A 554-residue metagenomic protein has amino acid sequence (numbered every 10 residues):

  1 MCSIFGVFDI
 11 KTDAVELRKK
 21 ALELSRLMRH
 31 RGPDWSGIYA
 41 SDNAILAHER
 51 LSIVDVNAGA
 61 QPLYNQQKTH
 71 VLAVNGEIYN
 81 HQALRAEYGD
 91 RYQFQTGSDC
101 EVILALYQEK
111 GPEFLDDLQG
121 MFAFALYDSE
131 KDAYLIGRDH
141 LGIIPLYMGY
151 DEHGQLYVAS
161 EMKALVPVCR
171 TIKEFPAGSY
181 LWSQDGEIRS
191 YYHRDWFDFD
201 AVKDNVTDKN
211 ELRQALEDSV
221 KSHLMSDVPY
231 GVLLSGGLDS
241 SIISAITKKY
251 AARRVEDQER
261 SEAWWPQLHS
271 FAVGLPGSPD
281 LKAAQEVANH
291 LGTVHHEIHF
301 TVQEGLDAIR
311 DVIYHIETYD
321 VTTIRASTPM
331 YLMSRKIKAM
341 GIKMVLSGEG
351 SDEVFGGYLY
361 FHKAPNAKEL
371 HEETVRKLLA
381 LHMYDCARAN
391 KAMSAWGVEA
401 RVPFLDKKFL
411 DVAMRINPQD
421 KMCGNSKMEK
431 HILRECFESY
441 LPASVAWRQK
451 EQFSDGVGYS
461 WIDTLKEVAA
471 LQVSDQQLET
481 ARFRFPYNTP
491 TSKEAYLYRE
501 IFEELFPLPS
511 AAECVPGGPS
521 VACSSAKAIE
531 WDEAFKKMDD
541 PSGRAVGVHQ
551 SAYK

Functional and structural regions predicted by a protein language model:
M1, F8, A339-L346, E353 (+3 more regions): Adenosyl-5′-phosphate
M1-Y319: Cysteine-centered catalytic environments shared across enzyme families
L17, T96-D99, L118, D208-L212 (+11 more regions): Hydrophobic (often cysteine-bearing) scaffold residues that line and stabilize catalytic clefts of nucleotide/cofactor
L51, G350-E353: Short glycine-rich anion-binding loops that position phosphate/pyrophosphate groups of nucleotides and phosphorylated
A125, D320-M333, V375-L378, S474-E479: Short, basic, helix/turn surface patches
K209, V273-S334, Y360-L370, K391-A392 (+2 more regions): ATP-dependent adenylate-handling ligase core
G236-G237, S347-G350: Glycine-rich beta-strand-to-loop/alpha-helix junction loops that act as flexible
